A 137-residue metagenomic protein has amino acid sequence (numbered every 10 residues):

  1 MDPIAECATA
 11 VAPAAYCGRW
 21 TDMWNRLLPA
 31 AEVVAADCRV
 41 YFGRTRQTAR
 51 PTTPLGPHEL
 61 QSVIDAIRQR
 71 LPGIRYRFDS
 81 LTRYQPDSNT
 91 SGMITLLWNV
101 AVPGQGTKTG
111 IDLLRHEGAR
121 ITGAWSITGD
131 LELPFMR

Functional and structural regions predicted by a protein language model:
M1-R137: C-terminal and inter-domain tail/linker signature
